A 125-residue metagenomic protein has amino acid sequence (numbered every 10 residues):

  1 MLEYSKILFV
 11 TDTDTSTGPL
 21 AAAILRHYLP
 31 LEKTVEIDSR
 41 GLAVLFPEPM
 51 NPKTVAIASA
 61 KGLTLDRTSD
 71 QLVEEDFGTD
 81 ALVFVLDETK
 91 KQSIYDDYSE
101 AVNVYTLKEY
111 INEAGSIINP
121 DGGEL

Functional and structural regions predicted by a protein language model:
M1-T79: Conserved active-site segments centered on acidic
V85-L86: Short beta-strand scaffold positions
Q92-L125: Phosphate-binding/catalytic loops
